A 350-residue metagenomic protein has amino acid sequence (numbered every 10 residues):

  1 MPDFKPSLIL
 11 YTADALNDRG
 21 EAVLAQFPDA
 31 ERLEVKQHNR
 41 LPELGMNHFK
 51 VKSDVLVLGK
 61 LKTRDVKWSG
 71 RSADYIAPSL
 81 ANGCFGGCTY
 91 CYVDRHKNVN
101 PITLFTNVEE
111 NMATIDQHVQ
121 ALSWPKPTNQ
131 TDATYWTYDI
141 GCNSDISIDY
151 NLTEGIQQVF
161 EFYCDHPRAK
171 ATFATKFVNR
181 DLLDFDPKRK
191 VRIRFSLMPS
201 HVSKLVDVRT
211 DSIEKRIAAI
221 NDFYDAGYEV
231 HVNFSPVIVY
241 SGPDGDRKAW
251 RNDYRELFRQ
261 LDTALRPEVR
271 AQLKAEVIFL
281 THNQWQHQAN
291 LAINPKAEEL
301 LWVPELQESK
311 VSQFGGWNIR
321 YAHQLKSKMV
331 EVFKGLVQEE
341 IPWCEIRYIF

Functional and structural regions predicted by a protein language model:
M1-D74: Flexible, acidic/Gly-rich N-terminal and inter-domain linker regions that tether and position cofactor-handling modules
M1-G20, E256-F350: Auxiliary Fe-S-binding modules of radical SAM enzymes
N17-G20, V108-H118, T153-V159, T210-A219 (+2 more regions): Well-ordered, non-membrane alpha-helical segments in soluble/globular domains
V57-S72, V93-S196: Conserved Radical SAM active-site core
S79-H96: Local cysteine-cluster metal-coordination motifs and their immediate loop/turn environment, predominantly Fe-S cluster
Y135-D139, K170-T172, K190-R194, E229-N233 (+2 more regions): Structural preference for beta-strand elements that scaffold enzyme active sites
N143-I148, V178-L182, V191-T210, P236-D244 (+2 more regions): Conserved radical SAM core fold
K215-H287: Conserved C-terminal portion of the radical SAM core fold that forms the substrate/S-adenosylmethionine-binding
